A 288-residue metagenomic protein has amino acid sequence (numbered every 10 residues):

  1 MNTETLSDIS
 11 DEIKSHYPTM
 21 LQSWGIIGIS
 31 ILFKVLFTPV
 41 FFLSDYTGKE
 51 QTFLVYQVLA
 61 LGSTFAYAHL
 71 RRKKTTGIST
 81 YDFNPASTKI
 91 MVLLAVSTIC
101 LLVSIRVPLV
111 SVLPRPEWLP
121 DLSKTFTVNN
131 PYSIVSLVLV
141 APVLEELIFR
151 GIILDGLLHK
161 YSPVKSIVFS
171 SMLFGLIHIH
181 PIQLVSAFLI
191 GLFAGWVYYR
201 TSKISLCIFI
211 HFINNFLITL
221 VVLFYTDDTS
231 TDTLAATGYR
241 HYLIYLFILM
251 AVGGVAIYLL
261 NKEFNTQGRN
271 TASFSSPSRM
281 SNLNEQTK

Functional and structural regions predicted by a protein language model:
M1-Y17: Short, Lys/Arg-rich, polar N-terminal cytosolic tail immediately upstream of the first transmembrane signal-anchor
W24-R72, I90: Alpha-helical transmembrane segments in multi-pass membrane proteins
I29-V35, V58-H69, A95-V107, L243-F264: Hydrophobic core of alpha-helical transmembrane segments in multi-pass integral membrane proteins
F33-V40, Q183-Y239: Functionally important transmembrane alpha-helices
T76-V143, D155, H159, D232 (+1 more regions): Juxtamembrane helix-loop-helix connectors linking adjacent transmembrane helices in multi-pass membrane enzymes
Y132, V164-K165, I182, I204-S205: Residues that define the loop-to-transmembrane-helix transition and helix capping in multi-pass membrane transporters
L144-F169, W196-K203: Membrane-interface helix/loop boundary segments of multi-pass membrane proteins
F212-K288: C-terminal membrane module of polytopic membrane proteins
